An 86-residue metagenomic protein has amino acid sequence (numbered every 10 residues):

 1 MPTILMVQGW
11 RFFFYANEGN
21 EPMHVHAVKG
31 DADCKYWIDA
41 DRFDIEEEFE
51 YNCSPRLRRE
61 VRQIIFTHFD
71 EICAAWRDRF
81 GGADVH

Functional and structural regions predicted by a protein language model:
M1-F12: Negatively charged, low-complexity tracts enriched in Asp/Glu with abundant Ser/Thr
I4, Y15, H26, R59 (+1 more regions): Alpha-helical interaction segments
N17-P55: A short, structured beta-strand/loop element
R56-H86: C-terminal structural segments of small proteins and small subunits
